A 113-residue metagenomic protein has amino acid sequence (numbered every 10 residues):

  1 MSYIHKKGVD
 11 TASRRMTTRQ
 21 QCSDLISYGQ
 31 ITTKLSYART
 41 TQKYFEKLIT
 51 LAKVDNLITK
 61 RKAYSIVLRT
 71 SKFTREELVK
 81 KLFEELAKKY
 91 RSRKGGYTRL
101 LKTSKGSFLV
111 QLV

Functional and structural regions predicted by a protein language model:
M1-R19: Juxtamembrane and targeting peptides
S2-Y3, Q20-L25, I31-V113: Structured, basic alpha/beta domains of bacterial-type, RNA-associated proteins
